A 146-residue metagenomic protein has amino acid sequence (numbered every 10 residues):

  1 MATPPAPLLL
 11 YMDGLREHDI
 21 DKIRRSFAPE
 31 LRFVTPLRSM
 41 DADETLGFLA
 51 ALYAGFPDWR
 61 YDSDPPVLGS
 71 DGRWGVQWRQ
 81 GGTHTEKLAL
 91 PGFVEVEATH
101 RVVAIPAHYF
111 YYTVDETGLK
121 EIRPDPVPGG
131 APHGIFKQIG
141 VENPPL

Functional and structural regions predicted by a protein language model:
M1-L146: C-terminal and inter-domain tail/linker signature
